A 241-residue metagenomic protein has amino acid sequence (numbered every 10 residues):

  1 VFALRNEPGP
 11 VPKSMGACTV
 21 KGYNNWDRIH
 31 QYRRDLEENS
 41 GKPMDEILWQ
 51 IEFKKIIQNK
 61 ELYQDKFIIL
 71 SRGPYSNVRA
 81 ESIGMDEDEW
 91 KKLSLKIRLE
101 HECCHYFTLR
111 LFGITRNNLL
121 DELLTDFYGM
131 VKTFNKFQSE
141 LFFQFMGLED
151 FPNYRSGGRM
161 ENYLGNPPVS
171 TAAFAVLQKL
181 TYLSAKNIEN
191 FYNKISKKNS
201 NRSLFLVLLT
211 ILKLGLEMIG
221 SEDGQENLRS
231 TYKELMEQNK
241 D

Functional and structural regions predicted by a protein language model:
V1-W90: Active-site scaffold of zinc-dependent metalloenzymes
F2, F145-D241: Long, compositionally biased intrinsically disordered regions
Y63-I68, C103, D126-F134: A structural signal for the main folded, soluble domain(s) of proteins
F67-L70, L99-H101, S184: Generic structural hydrophobic/aromatic packing signal, biased to beta-strands
D86-S94, F112-L119: Short, solvent-exposed segments of well-ordered alpha helices
L93-R110, E122: Active-site recognition of the HExxH zinc-binding catalytic motif
C103-N117, K132-F137: Catalytic Zn2+-binding segment of zinc metalloproteases
N118-P152: Post-HExxH zinc-binding segment in Zn-dependent metallohydrolases
